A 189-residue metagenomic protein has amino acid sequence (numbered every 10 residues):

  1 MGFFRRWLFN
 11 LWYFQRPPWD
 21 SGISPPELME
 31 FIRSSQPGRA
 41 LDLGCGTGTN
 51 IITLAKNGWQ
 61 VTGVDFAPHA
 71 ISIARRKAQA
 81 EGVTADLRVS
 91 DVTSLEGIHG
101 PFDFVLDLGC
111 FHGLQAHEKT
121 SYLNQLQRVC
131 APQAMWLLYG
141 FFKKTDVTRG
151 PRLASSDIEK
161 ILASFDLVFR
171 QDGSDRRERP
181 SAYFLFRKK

Functional and structural regions predicted by a protein language model:
M1-L41, T47-G100, L114-V129, A134-K189: Class I (Rossmann-like) S-adenosyl-L-methionine-dependent methyltransferase catalytic domain, capturing the SAM-binding
L106: A conserved beta-strand element that flanks and buttresses the S-adenosyl-L-methionine
G109-G113: Short catalytic micro-motifs in class I SAM-dependent methyltransferases
